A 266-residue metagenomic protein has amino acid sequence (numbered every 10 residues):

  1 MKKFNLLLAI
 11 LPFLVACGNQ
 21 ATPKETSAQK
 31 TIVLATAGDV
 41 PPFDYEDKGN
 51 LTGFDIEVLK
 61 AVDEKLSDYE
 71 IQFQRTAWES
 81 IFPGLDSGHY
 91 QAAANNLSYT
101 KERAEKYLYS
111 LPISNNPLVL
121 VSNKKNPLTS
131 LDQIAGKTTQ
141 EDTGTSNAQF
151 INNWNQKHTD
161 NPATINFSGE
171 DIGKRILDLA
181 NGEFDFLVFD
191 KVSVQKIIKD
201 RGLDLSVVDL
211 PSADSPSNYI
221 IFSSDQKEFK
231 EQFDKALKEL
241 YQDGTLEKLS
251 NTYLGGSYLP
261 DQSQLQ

Functional and structural regions predicted by a protein language model:
F13-A16: C-terminal motif of bacterial Sec signal peptides marking the signal peptidase cleavage site
K24-N96, Q232, D243: Extracytoplasmic small-molecule ligand-binding "clamshell" domains of the periplasmic binding protein/Venus flytrap
A37-G38, N115-S122, K199-K238, L254-Q266: Periplasmic-binding protein-like
I56-L66, L128, D132-S146, Q195 (+1 more regions): Extended ligand-binding regions for polar small-molecule ligands
L59-D68, N147-G169, I198-L203: Ligand-binding cleft/hinge of the Venus flytrap
K60, E64, Q72-Q133, S206: Acidic, polar ligand-binding/catalytic clefts
I71-P83, I165-D178: Short helix-initiation/N-cap motifs at beta->coil->alpha
S80, N95-E105, N152-N153, A180-N181 (+1 more regions): A ligand-binding cleft/hinge motif common to bilobed small-molecule-binding domains
